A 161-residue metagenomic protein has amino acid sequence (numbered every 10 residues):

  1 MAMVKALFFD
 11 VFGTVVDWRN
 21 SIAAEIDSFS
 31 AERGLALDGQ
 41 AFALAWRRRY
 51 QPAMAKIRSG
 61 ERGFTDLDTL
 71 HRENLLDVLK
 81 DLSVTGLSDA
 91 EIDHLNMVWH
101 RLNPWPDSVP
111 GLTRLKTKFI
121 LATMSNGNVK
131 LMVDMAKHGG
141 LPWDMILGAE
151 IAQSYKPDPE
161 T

Functional and structural regions predicted by a protein language model:
A2-P106: N-terminal helical cap/lid subdomain that shapes the substrate entry/recognition surface in HAD-like hydrolases
V4, P142-W143: Core-facing hydrophobic residues within beta-strands of well-ordered domains
F12, A152-Q153: Adenine-nucleotide cofactor-binding loop residues
V15-V16, L131, Y155: Catalytic P-loop NTPase motifs of RecA-like helicase/translocase cores
G34, S83, K118-F119, G140: Glycine-centered loop/turn motif at secondary-structure junctions
D89-H138, I146-I151: Substrate-recognition element of Asp-dependent hydrolases with the DxDx(T/V) motif
S154-T161: Conserved Lys-Pro-Asp/Glu-containing loop-to-beta segment of HAD-superfamily phosphomonoesterases, centered on
